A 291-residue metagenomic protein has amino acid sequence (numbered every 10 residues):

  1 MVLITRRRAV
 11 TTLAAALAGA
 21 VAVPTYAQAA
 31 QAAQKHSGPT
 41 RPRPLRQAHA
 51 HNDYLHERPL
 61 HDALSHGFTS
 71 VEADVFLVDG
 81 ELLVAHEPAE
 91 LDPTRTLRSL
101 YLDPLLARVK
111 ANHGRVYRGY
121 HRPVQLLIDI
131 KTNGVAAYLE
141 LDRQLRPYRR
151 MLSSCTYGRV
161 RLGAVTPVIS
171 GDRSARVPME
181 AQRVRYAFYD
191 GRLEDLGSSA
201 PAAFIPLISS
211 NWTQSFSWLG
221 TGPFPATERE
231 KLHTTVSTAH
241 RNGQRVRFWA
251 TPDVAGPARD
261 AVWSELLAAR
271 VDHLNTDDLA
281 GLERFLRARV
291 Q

Functional and structural regions predicted by a protein language model:
V2-T5, A9-A15, G19-A22, A27-Q291: Phosphate-group recognition and catalysis centered on beta-loop-alpha active-site segments
